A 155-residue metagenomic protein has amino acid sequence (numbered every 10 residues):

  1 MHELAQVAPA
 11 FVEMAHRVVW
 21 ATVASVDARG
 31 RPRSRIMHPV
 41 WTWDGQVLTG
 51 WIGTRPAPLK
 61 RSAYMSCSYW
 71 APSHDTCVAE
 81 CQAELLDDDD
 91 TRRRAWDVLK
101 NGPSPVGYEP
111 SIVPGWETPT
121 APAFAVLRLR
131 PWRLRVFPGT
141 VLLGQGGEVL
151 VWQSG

Functional and structural regions predicted by a protein language model:
M1-V18: N-terminal leader/targeting segments and the immediate start of mature chains
H2-E3, T76-G155: Charged, gly/pro-rich active-site loop segments
E13-A28, M65-Y69: A short, Trp-centered hydrophobic/proline-enriched beta-strand micro-motif
R17-A21, R35, R61-M65, D75-C81: A generic structural signal for short beta-strands and their flanking turns/coil linkers
V23, L59, V126: ATP-grasp fold ATP-binding core
V40-H74: A short mixed-secondary-structure module that forms the rim of ligand-binding clefts
